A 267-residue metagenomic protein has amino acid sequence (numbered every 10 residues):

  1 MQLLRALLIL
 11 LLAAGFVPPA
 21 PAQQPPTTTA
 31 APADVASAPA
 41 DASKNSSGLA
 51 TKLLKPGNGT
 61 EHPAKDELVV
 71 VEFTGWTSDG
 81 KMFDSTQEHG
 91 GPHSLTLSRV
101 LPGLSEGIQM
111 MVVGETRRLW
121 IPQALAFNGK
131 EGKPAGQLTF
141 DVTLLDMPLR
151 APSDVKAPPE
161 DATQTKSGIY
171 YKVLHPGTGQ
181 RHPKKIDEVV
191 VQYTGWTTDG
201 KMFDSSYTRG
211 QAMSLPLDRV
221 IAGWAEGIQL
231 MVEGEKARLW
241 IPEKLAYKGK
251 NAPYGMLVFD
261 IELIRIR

Functional and structural regions predicted by a protein language model:
Q2-L8, P18-R267: Cross-family detector of peptidyl-prolyl cis-trans isomerase
L12-F16: Hydrophobic core
